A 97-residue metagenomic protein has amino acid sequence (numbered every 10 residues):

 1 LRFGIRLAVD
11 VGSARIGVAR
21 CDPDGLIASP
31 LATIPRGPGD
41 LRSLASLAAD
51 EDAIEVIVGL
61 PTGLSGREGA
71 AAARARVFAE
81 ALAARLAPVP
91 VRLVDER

Functional and structural regions predicted by a protein language model:
L1-V9, S13-R97: Phosphate- and other anionic-substrate recognition elements at nucleic-acid/protein interfaces
